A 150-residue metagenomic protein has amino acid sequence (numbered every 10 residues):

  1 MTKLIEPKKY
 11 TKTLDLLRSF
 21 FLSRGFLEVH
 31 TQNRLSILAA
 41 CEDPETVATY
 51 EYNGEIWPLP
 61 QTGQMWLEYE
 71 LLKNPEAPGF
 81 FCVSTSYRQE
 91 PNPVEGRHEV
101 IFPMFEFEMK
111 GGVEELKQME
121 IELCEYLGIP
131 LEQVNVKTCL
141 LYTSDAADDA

Functional and structural regions predicted by a protein language model:
M1-E108: Class II aminoacyl-tRNA synthetase-like tRNA-binding/catalytic domains
G63, G111, A147-D148: Generic short alpha-helical hydrophobic face used as a protein-protein interaction/packing hotspot
H98-V136: A conserved active-site cap/scaffold subdomain adjacent to cofactor or substrate pockets
Y142-A150: Single conserved hydrophobic/aromatic residue that forms the stacking wall/gate of nucleotide- or nucleobase-binding
